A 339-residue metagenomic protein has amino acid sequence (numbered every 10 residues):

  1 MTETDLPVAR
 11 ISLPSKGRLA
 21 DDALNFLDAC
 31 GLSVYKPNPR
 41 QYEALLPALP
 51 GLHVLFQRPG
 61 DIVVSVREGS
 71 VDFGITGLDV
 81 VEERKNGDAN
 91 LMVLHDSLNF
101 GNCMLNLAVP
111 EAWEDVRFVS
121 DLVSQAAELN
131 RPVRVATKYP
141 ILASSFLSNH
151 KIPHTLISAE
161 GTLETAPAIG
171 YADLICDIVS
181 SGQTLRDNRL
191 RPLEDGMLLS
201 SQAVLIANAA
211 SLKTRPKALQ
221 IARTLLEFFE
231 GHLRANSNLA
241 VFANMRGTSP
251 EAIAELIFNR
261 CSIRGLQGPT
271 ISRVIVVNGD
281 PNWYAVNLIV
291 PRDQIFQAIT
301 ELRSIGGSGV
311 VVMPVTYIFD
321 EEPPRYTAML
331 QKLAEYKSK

Functional and structural regions predicted by a protein language model:
T2-F56, I75-M104, W113-S120, S124-K339: Small-molecule-sensing regulatory modules
I62, D72-T76: Conserved, well-structured functional cores that handle cations and Mg-NTP chemistry
G69: Active-site charged/polar residues at nucleotide-handling catalytic sites that mediate phosphoryl, nucleotidyl
L107: Histidine-anchored nucleotide/phosphate-binding helix
